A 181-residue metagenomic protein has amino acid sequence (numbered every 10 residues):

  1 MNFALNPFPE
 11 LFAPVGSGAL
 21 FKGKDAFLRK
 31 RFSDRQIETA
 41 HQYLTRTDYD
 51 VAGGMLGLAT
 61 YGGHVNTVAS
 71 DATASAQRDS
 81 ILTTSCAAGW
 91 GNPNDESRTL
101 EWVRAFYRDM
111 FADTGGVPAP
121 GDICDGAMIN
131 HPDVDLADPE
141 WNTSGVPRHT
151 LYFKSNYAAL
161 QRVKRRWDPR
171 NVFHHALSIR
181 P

Functional and structural regions predicted by a protein language model:
M1-P181: Soluble FAD-dependent oxygen oxidases
